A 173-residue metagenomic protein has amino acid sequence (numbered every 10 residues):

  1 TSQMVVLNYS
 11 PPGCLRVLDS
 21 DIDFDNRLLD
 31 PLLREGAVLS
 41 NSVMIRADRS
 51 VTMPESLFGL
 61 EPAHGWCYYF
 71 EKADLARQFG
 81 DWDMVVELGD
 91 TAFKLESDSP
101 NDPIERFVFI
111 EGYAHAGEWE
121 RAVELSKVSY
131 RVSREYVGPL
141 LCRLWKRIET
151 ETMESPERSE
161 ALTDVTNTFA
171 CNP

Functional and structural regions predicted by a protein language model:
T1-P173: C-terminal luminal/periplasmic domains and tails of membrane-associated envelope-modifying transferases
